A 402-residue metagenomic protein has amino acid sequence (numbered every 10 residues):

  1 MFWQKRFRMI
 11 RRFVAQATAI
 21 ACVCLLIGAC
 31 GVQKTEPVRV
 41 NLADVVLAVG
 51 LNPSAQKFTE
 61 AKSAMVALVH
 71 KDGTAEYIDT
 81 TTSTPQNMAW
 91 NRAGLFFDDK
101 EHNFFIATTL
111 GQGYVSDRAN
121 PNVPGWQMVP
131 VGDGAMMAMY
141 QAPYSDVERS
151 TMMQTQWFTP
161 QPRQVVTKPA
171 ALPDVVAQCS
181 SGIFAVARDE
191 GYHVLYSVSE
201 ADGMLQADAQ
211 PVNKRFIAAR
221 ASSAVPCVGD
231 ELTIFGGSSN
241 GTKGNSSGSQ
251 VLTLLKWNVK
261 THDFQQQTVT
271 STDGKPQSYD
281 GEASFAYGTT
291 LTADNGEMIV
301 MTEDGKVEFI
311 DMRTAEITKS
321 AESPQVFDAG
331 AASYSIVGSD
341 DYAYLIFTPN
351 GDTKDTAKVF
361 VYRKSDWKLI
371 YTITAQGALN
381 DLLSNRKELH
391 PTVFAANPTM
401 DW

Functional and structural regions predicted by a protein language model:
F2, G31: Basic, nucleic-acid-binding surfaces and adjacent catalytic neighborhoods in DNA/RNA-processing proteins
Q4-T18: Bacterial N-terminal signal peptides that target proteins for export
T18-I20, D44: Coiled-coil-based assembly segments and adjacent low-complexity tails used as scaffolding interfaces in eukaryotic
L26-A29: C-terminal motif of bacterial Sec signal peptides marking the signal peptidase cleavage site
Q33-R39, D79-A93, P121-D133, T167-G182 (+4 more regions): Repeated scaffold domains used in trafficking and secretory/extracellular systems, primarily beta-propellers
V38-E60, A67, M88-I106, Q127-E148 (+7 more regions): Short beta-strand elements that form the blades of beta-propeller/WD-repeat-like and other beta-sheet-rich scaffold
Q56-Q86, D98-W126, P143-A171, D189-A218 (+3 more regions): Surface-exposed loop/turn elements that mediate protein-protein interactions on large endomembrane-trafficking
